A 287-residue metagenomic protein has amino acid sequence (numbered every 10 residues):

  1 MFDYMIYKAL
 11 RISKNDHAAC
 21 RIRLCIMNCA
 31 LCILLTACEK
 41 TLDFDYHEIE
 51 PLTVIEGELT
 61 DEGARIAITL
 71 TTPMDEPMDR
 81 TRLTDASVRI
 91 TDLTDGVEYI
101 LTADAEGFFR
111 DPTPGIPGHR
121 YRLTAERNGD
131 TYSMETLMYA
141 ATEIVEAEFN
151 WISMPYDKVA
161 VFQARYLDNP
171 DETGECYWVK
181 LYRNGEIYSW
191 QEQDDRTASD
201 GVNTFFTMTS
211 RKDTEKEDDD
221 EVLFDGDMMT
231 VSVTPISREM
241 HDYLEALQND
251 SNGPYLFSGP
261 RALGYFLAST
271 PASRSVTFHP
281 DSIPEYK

Functional and structural regions predicted by a protein language model:
M1-R21: N-terminal secretory signal peptides that target proteins for export/translocation
C20, C25, C29-C32: Cysteine-centered motifs
L34-A37: C-terminal motif of bacterial Sec signal peptides marking the signal peptidase cleavage site
E39-K287: A sequence/structural signal for flexible, mid-protein segments enriched in small/helix-disrupting residues
